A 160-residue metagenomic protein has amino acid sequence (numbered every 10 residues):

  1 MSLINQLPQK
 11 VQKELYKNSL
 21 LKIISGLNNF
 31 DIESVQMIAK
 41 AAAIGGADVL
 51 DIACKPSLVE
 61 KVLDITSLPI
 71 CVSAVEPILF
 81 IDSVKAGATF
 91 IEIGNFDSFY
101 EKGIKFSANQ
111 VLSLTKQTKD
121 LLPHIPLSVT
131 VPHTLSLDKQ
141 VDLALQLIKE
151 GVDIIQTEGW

Functional and structural regions predicted by a protein language model:
S2-W160: Alpha/beta enzyme core
